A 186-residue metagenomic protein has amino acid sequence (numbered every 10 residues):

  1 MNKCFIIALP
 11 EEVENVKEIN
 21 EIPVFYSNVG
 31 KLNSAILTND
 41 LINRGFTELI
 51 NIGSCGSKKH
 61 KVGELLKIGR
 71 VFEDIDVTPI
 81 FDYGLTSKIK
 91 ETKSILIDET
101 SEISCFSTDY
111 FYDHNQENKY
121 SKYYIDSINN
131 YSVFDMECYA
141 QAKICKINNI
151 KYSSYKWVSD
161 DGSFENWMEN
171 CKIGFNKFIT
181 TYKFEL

Functional and structural regions predicted by a protein language model:
M1-C4: Extreme N-terminal starter segment of soluble prokaryotic enzymes
I6-P10: Structural motif
E12-L186: Glycine-rich phosphate- or other oxyanion-binding loops that anchor nucleotides, phosphorylated ligands
